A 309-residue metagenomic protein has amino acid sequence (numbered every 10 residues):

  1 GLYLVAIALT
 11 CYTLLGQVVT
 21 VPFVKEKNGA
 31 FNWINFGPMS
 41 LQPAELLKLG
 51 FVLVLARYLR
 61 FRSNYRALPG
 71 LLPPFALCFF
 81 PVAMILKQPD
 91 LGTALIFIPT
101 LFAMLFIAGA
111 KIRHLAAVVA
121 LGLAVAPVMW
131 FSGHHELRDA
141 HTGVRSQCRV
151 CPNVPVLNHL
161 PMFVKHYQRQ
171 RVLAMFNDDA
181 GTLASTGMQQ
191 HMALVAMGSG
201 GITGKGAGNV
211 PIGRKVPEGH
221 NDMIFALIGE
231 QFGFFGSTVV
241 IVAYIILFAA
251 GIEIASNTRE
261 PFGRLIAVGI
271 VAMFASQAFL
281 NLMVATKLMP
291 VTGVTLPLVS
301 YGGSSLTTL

Functional and structural regions predicted by a protein language model:
G1-T186, A226-V284: Hydrophobic alpha-helical transmembrane segments of multi-pass inner membrane proteins, especially in bacterial systems
A30-F31, L194, S199, T292: Arg/Lys-rich, often Gly-containing low-complexity segments of ribosomal proteins
D90-L95, G204-N209, G219-N221, T238 (+3 more regions): Transmembrane helix boundary and interhelical junction motifs in multipass membrane proteins
A184, K215-V216, L298: Residue-level "hotspot" positions that anchor or transmit function at local structural transition points
Q189-F235, A255, F262: Long extracytoplasmic/lumenal interhelical loops at the membrane interface of multi-pass membrane proteins
Q277-L309: A juxtamembrane structural motif centered on a specific transmembrane helix
